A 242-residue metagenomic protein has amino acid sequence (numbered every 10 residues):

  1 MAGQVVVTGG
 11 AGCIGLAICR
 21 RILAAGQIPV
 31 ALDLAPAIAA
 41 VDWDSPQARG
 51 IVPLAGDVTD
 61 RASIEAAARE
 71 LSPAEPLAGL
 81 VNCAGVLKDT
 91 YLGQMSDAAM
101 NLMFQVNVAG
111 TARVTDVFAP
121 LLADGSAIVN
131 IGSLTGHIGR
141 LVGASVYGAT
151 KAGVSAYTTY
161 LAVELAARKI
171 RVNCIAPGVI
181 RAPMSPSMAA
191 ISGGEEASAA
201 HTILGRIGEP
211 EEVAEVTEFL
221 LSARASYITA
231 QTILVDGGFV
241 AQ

Functional and structural regions predicted by a protein language model:
C83-D89, G238: Conserved NAD(P)H cofactor-binding loop of Rossmann-fold oxidoreductase domains
Y91-L92, A99-N101, S198: Substrate-binding pocket helix/loop in short-chain dehydrogenase/reductase
T115, T150: Active-site helix of classical SDR
P120, V163-A167, S226: Alpha-helical segment proximal to the catalytic Tyr-Lys
S133: Residue(s) in the substrate-gating loop at a strand-loop-helix junction that position the organic substrate next
A176-S187: Short, flexible catalytic-loop segment of classical short-chain dehydrogenase/reductase
E218, T229-Q242: Short C-terminal tail/terminal secondary-structure segment of NAD(P)H-dependent dehydrogenase/reductase domains
